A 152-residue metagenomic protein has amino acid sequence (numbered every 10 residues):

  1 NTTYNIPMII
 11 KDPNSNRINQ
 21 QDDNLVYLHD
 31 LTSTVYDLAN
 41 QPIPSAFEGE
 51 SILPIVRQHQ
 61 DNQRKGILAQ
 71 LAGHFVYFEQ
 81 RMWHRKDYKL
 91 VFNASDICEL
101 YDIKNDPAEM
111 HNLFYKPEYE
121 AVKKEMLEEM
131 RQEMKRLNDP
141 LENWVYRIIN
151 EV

Functional and structural regions predicted by a protein language model:
N1-Q20, Y27: Histidine-centered active-site microenvironments of extracellular/periplasmic hydrolases and transferases
S15-L25, L38-I43, M110-K116: Active-site rim elements
N16-R17, H29-T32, D37-E99, I103 (+1 more regions): C-terminal cap/loop subdomain of S1 sulfatases and analogous C-terminal strand-loop tails that border
T32, M110, M130: Generic structural marker for isolated residues within well-ordered, non-membrane alpha-helices of soluble domains
D106: Intrinsically disordered, low-complexity polar regions and short flexible loop motifs
